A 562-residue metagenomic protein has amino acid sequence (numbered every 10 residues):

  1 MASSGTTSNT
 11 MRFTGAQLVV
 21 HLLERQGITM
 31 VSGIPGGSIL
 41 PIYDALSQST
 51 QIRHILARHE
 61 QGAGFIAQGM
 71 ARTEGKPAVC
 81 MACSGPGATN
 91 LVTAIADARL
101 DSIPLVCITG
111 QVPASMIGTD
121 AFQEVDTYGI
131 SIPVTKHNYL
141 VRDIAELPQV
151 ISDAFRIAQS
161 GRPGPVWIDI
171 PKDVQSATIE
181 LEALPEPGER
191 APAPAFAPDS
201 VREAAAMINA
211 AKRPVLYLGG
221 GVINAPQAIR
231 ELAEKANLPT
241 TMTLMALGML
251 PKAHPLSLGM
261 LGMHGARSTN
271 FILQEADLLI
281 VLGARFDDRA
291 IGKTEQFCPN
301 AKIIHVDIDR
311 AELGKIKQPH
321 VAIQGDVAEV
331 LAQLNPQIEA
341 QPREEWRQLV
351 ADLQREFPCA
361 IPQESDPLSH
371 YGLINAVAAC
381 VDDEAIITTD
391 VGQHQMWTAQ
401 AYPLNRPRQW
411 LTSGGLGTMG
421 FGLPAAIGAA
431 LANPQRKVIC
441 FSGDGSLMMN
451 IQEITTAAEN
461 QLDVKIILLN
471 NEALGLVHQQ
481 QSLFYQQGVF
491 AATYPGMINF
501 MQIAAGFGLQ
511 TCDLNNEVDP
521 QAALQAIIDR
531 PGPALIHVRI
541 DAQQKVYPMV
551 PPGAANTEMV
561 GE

Functional and structural regions predicted by a protein language model:
A2-N9, A145, L181-A183, N300-V391 (+4 more regions): Phosphate/pyrophosphate-binding active-site segments
A2-Q341, C380-D383, D463-I466, L483-G488 (+3 more regions): N-terminal alpha/beta PP-like core and its mobile active-site loop of ThDP/TPP-dependent enzymes
V19, E24-T29, I34-G37, I42-L46 (+1 more regions): Active-site diphosphate/adenylate-binding microenvironment
M70, P342-Q363, A429, K465 (+1 more regions): Charged, low-complexity, helix-prone segments enriched in Lys/Glu/Asp/Gln
I108, M116-Q123, M263, L313-I316 (+4 more regions): Thiamine diphosphate
W167, H305, T388, F441-S442: Generic enzyme active-site microenvironment
D169-V174, G392-H394, D541: A glycine-rich phosphate-binding loop feature that marks nucleotide/adenosyl-phosphate handling sites
P226, N270, G325-A328, P367 (+3 more regions): Conserved structured core elements
